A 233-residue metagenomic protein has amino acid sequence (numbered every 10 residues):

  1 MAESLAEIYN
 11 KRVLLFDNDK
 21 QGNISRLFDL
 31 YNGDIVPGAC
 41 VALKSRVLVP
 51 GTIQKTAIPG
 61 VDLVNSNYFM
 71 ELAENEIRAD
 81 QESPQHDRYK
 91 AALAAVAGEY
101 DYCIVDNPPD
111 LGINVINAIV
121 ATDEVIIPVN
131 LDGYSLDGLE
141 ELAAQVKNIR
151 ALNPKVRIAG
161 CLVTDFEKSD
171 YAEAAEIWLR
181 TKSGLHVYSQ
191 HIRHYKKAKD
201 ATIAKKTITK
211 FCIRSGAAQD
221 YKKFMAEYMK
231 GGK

Functional and structural regions predicted by a protein language model:
M1-K233: P-loop NTP-binding core
